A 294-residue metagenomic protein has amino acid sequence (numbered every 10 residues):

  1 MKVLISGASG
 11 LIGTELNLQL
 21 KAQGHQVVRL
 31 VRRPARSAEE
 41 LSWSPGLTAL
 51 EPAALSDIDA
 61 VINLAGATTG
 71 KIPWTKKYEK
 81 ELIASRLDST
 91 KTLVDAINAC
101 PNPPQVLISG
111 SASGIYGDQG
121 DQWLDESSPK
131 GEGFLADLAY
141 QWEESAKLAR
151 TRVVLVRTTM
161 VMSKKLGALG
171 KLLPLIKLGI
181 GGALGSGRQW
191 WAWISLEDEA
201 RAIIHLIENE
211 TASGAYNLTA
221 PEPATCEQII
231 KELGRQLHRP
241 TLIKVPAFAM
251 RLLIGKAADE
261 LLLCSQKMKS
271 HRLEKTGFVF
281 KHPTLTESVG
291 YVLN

Functional and structural regions predicted by a protein language model:
K2, N209-K256, G290-L293: Mid/C-terminal beta-alpha module of Rossmann-like enzyme folds, strongest in SDR-family dehydrogenases/epimerases
V3-Q23: N-terminal Rossmann NAD(P)H-binding glycine-rich loop of SDR-like oxidoreductase domains
S42-S89: NAD(P)H-binding glycine-rich loop region in Rossmannoid oxidoreductase-like domains and their noncatalytic homologs
K91-E132: Conserved Rossmann-fold NAD(P)-dependent oxidoreductase catalytic core, especially the SDR/UDP-sugar
S111, E144-K164: Conserved beta-loop-beta element that borders a ligand/cofactor-binding pocket
K130-G133, T158-L166, S186-L196, I207: Glycine-rich "substrate-gating" loop/helix at the edge of Rossmann-like oxidoreductase active sites
L173-G181, Q189-A224: Alpha-helical substrate-binding/gating segment
E260-N294: C-terminal amphipathic/interface module of NAD(P)-dependent oxidoreductases and related NAD-binding regulators
